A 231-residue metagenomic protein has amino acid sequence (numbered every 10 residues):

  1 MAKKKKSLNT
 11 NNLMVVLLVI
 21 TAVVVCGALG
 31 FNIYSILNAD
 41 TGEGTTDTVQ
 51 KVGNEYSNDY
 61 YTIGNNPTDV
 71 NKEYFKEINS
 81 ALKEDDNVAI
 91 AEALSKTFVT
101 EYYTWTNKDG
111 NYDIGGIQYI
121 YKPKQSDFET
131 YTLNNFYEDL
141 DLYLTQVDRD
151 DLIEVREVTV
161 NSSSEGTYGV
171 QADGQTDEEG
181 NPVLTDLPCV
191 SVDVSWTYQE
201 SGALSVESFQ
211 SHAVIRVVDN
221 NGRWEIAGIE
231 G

Functional and structural regions predicted by a protein language model:
M1-T10: N-terminal Lys/Arg-rich, disordered targeting/topogenic segments
A2, N32-A89: N-terminal, intrinsically disordered, polar/charged segments of Gram-positive cell-envelope systems that serve as
N9-N12, L144: Juxtamembrane loop-transmembrane helix junctions in multi-pass integral membrane proteins, especially the extracellular
N11-N12, S162-G231: Exposed beta-sheet edge and beta->alpha loop/turn motif
V15-F31: Hydrophobic membrane-insertion alpha-helices, especially the h-region of bacterial N-terminal signal peptides
T62-E154: Core segments of small alpha/beta cavity-forming domains
Y131-V183: Long, charged/polar, surface-exposed segments that mediate recognition or autoinhibition
